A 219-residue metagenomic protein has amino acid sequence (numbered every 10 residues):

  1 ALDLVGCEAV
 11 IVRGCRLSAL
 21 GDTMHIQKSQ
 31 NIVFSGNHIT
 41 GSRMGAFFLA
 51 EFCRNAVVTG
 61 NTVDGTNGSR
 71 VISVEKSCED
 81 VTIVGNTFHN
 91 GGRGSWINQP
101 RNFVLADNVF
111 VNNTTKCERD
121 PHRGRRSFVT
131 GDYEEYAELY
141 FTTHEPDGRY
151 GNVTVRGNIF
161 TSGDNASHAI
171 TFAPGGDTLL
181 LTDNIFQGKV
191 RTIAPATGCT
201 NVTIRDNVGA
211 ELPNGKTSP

Functional and structural regions predicted by a protein language model:
A1-V5, L17-K28, S42-F52, V63-K76 (+6 more regions): Short glycine/acidic-rich loop motifs that flank beta-strands on beta-rich extracellular proteins
L2, G6-C7, V12, M24 (+18 more regions): Parallel beta-helix/beta-solenoid
V10-V12, R16, N55-T62, V71-I72 (+5 more regions): A generic structural signal for ordered secondary structure
G41, T66, F88-H89, D132-Y133 (+5 more regions): A structural signal for short secondary-structure junctions
E79-S95, S127-T130: Short, charged, low-hydrophobicity "junction" segments
R125-Y140: Surface-exposed acidic, glycine/proline-enriched linker/cap segments that occur as 15-30-residue helix-coil
